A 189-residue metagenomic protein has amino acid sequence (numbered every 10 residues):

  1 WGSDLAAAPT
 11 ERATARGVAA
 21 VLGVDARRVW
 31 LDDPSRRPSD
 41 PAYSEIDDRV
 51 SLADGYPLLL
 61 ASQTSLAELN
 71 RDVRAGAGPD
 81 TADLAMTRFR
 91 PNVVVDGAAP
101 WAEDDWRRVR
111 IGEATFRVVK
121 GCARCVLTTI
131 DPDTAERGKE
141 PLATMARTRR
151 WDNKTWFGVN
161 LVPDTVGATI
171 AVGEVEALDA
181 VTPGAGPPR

Functional and structural regions predicted by a protein language model:
W1-R189: Metal-cofactor-dependent catalytic cores
